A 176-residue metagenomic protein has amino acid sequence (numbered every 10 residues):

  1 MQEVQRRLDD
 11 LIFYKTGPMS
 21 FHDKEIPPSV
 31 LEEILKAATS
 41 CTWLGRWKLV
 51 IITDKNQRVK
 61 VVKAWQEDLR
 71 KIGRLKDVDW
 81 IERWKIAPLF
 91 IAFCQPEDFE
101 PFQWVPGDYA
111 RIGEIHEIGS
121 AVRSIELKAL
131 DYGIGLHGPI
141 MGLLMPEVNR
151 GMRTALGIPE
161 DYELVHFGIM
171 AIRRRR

Functional and structural regions predicted by a protein language model:
M1-L89: N-terminal amphipathic, basic helical "cap/leader" segment at the start of enzyme domains
M1-P18, G157-R176: C-terminal helix-cap and adjacent tail motif
I34-A38, I91, P106-M152: Small-aliphatic-rich amphipathic alpha-helix that forms the alpha element of a beta-alpha
D54, C94-D98, M141: Beta-hairpin (beta-strand-turn-beta-strand) motif
V59-V61, F99-Q103, R176: Short acidic/glycine-rich loop or secondary-structure boundary segments that cap or lie
A64-I72, W104-I112, A155: Short, surface-exposed loop/helix-turn segments at secondary-structure junctions that function as lids/hinges flanking
E82-F102: Ordered, amphipathic secondary-structure segments that act as subunit-interaction surfaces in large macromolecular
E97, G142-P146, R174: Acidic, glycine-rich active-site loops and adjacent beta-strand->loop/helix elements that engage anionic groups
